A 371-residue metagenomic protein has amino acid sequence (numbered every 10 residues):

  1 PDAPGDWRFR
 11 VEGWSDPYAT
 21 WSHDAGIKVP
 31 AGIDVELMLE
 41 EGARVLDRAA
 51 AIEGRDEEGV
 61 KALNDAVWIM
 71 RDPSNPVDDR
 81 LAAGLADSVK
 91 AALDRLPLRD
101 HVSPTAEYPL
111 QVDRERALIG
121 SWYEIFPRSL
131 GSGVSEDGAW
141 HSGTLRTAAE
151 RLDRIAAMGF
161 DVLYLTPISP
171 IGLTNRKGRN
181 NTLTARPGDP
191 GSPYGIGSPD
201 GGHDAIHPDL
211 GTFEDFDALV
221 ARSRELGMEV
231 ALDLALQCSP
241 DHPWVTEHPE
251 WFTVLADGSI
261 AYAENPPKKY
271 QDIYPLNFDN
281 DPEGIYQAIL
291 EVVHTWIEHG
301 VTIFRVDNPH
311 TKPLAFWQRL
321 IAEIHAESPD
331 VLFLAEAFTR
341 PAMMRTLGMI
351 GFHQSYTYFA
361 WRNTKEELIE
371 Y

Functional and structural regions predicted by a protein language model:
P1-A106: Extended acidic/polar, glycine-enriched regions that form or flank non-catalytic beta-rich accessory modules
L96-L118, A156, E229, W251-A263: N-terminal carbohydrate-binding accessory modules
L118-G143, I171-A218, T246-E283: Aromatic- and acidic-residue-enriched carbohydrate-binding clefts of CAZyme catalytic domains
S121-I125, L163-L165, V230-L232, F304 (+2 more regions): Hydrophobic faces of well-ordered beta-strands that scaffold small-molecule active sites in alpha/beta enzyme cores
W140-R154, D281-I297: Short, acidic/polar
T147-I171, T295-W296, G300-V301: Catalytic domains of carbohydrate-active enzymes, especially glycoside hydrolases
I289-K312: Active-site groove signature of glycoside hydrolases
D307-Y371: Active-site-proximal helices and loops of the catalytic beta/alpha 8
